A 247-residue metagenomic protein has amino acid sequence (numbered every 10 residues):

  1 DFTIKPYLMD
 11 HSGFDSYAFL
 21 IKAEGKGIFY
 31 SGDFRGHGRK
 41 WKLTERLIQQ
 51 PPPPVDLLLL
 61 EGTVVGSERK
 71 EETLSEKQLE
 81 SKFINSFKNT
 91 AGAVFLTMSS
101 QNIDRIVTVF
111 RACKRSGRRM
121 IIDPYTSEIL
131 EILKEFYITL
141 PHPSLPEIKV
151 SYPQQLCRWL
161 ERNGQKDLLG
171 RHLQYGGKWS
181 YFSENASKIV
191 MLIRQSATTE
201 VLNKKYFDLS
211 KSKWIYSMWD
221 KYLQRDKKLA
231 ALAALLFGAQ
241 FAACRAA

Functional and structural regions predicted by a protein language model:
D1-R115, R119-D123, L130, E135-P143: His/Asp/Glu-rich metal-coordinating catalytic cores of metallo-dependent phosphodiesterases/hydrolases acting on
P52-P53, A186, L209: Structured loop/turn residues at beta-strand edges in well-structured enzyme cores
D56, G92, K188-V190, S212: Conserved acidic residues
L59, R119-E128, S151-P153, W214-D220: Short internal beta-strands
T97-S100, D123-Y125, L192-T198, S217-K221: Structural motif
K114-I121, I138-E147, S210-K211, A233-R245: Structural alpha-beta junctions
P124-Y206: A contiguous, basic/glycine-rich beta-loop/short-helix subdomain that forms a polymer-engagement track
T198-C244: Redox- and metal-dependent alpha/beta enzyme cores, enriched for Fe-S-associated oxidoreductases and cofactor-handling
